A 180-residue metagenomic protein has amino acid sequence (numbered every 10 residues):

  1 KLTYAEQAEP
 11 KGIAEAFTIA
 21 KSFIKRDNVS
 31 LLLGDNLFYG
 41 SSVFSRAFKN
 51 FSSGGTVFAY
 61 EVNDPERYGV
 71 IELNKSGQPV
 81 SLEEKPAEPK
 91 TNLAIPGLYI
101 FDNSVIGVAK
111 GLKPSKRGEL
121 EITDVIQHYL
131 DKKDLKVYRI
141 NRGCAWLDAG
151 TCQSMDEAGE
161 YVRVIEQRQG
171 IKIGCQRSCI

Functional and structural regions predicted by a protein language model:
K1-K75, F101, A109-L112: Conserved beta-loop-beta/alpha segment of the NTase-like Rossmann-fold superfamily that binds/positions NTPs
Y4-E6, V57, S81-E84, R139: Structural signal for conserved beta-strand scaffold positions within catalytic alpha/beta enzyme cores
I24-R26, N92-L93, I140-R142: Short hydrophobic "helix-edge" motifs at membrane interfaces and signal-peptide entry regions
N36-F38, E61-D64, P86, R142-C144 (+1 more regions): Glycine-rich beta-alpha junction loops
G54, Y68, I95-P96, C144: Short, surface-exposed beta-edge/turn micro-motifs
G55-F58, E66-R67, E84-A87, I122-V125: Glycine-rich, charged/polar anion/phosphate-binding loops that engage phosphate groups from diverse ligands
K75-S81, E88-P89, I100-I180: Left-handed beta-helix
P86-P96: A recurrent flexible, glycine/aromatic-enriched loop bordering the glycosyltransferase active site that acts as
